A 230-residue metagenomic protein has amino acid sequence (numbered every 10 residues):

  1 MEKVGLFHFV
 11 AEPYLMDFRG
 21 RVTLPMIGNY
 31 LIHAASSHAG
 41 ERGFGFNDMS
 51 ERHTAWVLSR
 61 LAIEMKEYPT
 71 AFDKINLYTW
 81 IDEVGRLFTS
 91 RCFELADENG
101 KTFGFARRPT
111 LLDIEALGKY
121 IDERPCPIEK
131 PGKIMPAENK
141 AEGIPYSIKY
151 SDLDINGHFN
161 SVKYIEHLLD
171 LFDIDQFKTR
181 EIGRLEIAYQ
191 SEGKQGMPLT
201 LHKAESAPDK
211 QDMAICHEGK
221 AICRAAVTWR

Functional and structural regions predicted by a protein language model:
M1-L58, K101-E181: Hot-dog-fold acyl-thioester-processing enzymes
E2-K3, E64, T70-P131, Y189 (+2 more regions): HotDog/MaoC-like acyl-thioester-processing domains
R21, P25, A55, S59 (+3 more regions): Generic alpha-helical scaffold signal
H53-Y68, R180-E192: Small beta-barrel nucleic-acid-binding modules, principally OB-folds
F172, K203-A204: Alpha-helix C-terminal capping segments
I174, Q195-M197: Primarily single-stranded nucleic-acid-binding OB-fold modules
